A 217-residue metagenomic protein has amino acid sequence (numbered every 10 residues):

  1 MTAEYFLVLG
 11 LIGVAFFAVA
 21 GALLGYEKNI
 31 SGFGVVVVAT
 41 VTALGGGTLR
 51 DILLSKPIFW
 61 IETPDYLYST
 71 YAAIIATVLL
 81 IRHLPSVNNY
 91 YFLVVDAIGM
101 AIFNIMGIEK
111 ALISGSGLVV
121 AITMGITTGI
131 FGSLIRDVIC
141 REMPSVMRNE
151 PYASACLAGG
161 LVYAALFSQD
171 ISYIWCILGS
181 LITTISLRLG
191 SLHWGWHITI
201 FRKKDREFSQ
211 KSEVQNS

Functional and structural regions predicted by a protein language model:
M1, W196-S217: Intrinsically disordered, low-complexity non-transmembrane regions of multi-pass membrane transporters
M1-L54: N-terminal topogenic module of multi-pass integral membrane proteins
M1-Y5, I52-E62, M106-V120, A165-C176: Helix-coil boundary and interhelical linker segments in multi-pass alpha-helical membrane proteins
T2-V14, F59-A72, G117-G129: Structural signature of hydrophobic alpha-helical transmembrane segments
A18-K28, D51-I52, A76-N88, L134-P144 (+1 more regions): C-terminal ends of transmembrane helices
F33-V41, T63-Y68, N88-M100, M124 (+1 more regions): Cytoplasmic-side transmembrane-helix entry/capping segments in multi-pass membrane proteins
V37-V41, T48-L54, T123, T127 (+2 more regions): Short, structured motif recognition centered on aromatic/hydrophobic residues
A72-K110: Ordered, amphipathic secondary-structure segments that act as subunit-interaction surfaces in large macromolecular
